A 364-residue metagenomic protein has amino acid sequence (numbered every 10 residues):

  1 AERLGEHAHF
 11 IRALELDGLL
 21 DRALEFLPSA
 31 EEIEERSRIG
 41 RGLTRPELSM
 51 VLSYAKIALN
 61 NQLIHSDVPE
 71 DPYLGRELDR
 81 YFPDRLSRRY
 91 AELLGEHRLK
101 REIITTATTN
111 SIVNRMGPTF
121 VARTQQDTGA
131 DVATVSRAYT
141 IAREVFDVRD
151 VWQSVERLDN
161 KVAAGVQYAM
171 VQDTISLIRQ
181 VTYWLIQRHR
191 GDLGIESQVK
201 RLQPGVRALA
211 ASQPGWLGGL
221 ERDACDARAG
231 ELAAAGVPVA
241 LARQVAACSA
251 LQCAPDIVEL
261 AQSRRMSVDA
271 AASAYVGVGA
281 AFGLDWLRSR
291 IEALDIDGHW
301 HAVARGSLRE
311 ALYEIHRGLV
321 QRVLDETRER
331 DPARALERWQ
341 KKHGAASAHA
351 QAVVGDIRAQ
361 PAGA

Functional and structural regions predicted by a protein language model:
A1-A364: Ligand/cofactor-recognition surfaces for anionic moieties
